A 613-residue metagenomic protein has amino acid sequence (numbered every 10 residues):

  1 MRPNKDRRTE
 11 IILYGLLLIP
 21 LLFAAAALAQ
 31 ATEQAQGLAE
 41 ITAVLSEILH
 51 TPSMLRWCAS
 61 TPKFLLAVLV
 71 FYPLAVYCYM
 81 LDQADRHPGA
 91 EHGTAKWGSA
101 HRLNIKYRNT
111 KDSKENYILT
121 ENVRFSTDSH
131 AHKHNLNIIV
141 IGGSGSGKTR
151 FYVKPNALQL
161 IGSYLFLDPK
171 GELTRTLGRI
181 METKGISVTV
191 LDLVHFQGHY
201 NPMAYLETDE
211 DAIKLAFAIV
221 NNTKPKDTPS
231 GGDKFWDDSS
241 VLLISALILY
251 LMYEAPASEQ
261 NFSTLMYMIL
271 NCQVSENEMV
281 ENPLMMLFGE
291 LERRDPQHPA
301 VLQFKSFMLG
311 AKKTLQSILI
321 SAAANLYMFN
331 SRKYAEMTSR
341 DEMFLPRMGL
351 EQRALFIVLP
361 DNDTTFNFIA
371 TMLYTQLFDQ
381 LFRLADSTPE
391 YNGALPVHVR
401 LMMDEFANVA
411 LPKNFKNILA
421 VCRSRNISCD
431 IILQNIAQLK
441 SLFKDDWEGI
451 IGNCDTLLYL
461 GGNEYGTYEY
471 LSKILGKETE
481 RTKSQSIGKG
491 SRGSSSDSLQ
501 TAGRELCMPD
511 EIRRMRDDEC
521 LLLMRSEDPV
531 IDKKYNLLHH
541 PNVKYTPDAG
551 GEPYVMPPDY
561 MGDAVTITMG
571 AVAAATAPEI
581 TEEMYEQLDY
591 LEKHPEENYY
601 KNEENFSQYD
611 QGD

Functional and structural regions predicted by a protein language model:
M1-S146, R150-Y152, K477, G488-K489 (+3 more regions): Basic- and hydrophobic-enriched, low-structure N-terminal and domain-boundary segments that flank ATP-binding catalytic
F23-A26, H134-I427, L442, G452 (+2 more regions): P-loop NTPase motor domains
K96-I105, K114-E115, T120-H130, R150-F151 (+7 more regions): A broad, low-specificity signal for short, low-complexity segments enriched in glycine/proline and polar/charged
I180-E182, Y205-L206, D445-G449, K473-E478 (+1 more regions): Short secondary-structure boundary/capping segments
N261, S339, E390-Y391, L439 (+4 more regions): Flexible domain-boundary/linker segments
L359, D363, E405, L433 (+3 more regions): Short loop or secondary-structure boundary microenvironments that flank and position key functional residues
L419-L521: Conserved ATP-driven motor cores of ASCE-family P-loop NTPases powering translocation/secretion/packaging/pilus
E505, K544-P547: Extended alpha-helical interface modules used as scaffolds for assembling large macromolecular complexes
